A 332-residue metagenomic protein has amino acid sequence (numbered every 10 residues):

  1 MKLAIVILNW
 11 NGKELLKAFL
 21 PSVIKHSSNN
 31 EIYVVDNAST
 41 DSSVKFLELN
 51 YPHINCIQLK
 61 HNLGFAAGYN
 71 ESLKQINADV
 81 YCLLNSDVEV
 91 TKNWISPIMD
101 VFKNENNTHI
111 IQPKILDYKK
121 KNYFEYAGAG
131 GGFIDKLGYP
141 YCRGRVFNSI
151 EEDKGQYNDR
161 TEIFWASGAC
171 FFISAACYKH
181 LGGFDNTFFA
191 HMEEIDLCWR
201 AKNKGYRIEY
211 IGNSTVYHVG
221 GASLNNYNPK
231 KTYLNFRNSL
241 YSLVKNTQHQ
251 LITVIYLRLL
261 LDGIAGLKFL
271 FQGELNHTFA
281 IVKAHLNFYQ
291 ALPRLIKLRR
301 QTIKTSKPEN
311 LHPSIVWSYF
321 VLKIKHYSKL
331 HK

Functional and structural regions predicted by a protein language model:
V6, R207-R300, T305-S314: Active-site-adjacent helix/loop segment of glycosyltransferases that harbors family-specific signature motifs
P21-N30: Short, acidic, metal-binding catalytic loop of nucleotide-sugar glycosyltransferases
S22, D36-K45, H61: A conserved acidic beta->alpha catalytic loop
Q58-I76, S86-V88, P97: Glycine-rich, basic loop-to-helix element that forms the pyrophosphate-binding segment of sugar-nucleotide handling
Y81: Short aromatic/hydrophobic "clamp" motif used to bind/position activated sugar donors
V88-Y139: Conserved donor NDP-sugar-binding/catalytic core segment of glycosyltransferases
K136-C142, F147-I173, I195-L197, L224-N225 (+1 more regions): A recurrent flexible, glycine/aromatic-enriched loop bordering the glycosyltransferase active site that acts as
N158-T215: A short, conserved alpha-helix in the catalytic core of glycosyltransferases
